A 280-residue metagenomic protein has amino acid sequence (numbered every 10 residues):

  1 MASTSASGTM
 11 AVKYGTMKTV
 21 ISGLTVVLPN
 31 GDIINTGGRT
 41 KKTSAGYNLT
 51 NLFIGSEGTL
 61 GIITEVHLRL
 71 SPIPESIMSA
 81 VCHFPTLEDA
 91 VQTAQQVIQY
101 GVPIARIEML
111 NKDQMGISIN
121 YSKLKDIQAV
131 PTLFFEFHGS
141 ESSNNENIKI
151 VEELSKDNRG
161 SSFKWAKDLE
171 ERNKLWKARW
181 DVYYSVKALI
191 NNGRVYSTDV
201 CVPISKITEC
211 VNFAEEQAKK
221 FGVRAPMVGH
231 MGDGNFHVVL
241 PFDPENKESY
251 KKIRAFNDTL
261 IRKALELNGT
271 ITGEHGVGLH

Functional and structural regions predicted by a protein language model:
M1-E108: FAD-binding subdomain of flavoenzyme oxidoreductases
S5, G55, V200, T272-G273: Short conserved micro-motifs on helix faces and helix-strand junctions that flank and scaffold key functional residues
I62, R69, I207, G278-L279: General alpha-helical segment detector with a strong preference for membrane-spanning helices and helix-boundary regions
P72, V81-T86, V91-T259, K263 (+1 more regions): C-terminal substrate-recognition/cap domain of FAD-linked oxidoreductases
H230, T270-L279: Short acidic/histidine-rich active-site segments
E245, L279-H280: Short beta-alpha connecting loops at secondary-structure transitions that line or flank enzyme active sites
